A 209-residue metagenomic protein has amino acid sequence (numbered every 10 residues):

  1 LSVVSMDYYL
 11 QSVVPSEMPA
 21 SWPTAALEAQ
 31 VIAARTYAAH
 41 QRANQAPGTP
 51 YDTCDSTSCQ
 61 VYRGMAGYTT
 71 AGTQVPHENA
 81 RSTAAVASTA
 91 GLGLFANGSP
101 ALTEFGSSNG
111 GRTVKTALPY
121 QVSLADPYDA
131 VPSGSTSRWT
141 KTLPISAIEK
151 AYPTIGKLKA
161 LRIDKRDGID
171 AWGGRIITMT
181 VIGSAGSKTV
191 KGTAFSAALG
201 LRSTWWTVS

Functional and structural regions predicted by a protein language model:
L1-S209: Conserved, single-site charged/polar hotspot
